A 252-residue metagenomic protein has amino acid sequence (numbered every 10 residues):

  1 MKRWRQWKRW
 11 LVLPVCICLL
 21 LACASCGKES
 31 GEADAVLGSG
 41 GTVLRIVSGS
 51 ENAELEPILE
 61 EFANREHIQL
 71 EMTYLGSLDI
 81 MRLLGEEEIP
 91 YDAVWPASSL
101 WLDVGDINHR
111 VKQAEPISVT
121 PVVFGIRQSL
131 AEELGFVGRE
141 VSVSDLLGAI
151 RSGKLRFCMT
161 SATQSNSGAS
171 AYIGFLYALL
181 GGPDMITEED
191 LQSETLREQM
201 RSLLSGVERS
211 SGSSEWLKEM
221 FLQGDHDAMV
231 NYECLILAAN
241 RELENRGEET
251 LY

Functional and structural regions predicted by a protein language model:
R3-V12: Bacterial N-terminal signal peptides that target proteins for export
V15-L20: Hydrophobic membrane-insertion alpha-helices, especially the h-region of bacterial N-terminal signal peptides
L21-S25: C-terminal motif of bacterial Sec signal peptides marking the signal peptidase cleavage site
E29-Q164: N-terminal segment of the mature folded domain
V47-G49, I150, K154-G168, Y172-S193 (+1 more regions): Short beta-strand->loop
A53-P57, E61, D79, L83 (+11 more regions): Extracytoplasmic/secreted proteins, especially bacterial periplasmic and envelope-associated proteins
G182-Y252: Ligand-binding pocket segment of bilobal, Venus flytrap-like solute-binding proteins
